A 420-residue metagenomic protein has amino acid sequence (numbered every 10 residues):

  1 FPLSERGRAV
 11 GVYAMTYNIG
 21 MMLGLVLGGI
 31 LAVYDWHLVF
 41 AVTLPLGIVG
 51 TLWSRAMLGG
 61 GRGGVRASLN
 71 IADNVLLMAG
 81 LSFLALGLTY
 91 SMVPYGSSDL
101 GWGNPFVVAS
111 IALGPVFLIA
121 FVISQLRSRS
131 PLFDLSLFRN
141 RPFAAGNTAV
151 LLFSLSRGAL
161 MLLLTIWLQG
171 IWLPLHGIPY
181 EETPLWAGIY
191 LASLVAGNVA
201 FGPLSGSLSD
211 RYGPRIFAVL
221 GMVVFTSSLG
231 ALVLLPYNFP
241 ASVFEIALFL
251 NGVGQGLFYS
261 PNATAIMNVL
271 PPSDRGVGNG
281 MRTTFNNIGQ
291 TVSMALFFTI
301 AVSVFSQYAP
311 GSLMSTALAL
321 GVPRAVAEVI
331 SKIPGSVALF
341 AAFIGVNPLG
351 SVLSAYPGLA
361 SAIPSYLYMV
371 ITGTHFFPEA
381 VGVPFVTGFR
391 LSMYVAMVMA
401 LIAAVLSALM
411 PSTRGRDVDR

Functional and structural regions predicted by a protein language model:
F1-A56, S205-G206, Y212, L220 (+4 more regions): Transmembrane-helix bundle of Major Facilitator Superfamily
E5-V12, L38-A41, L76, A144 (+6 more regions): Signature of the 12-TM Major Facilitator Superfamily
V10-M21, L25, G29, L151 (+2 more regions): Small-residue-rich alpha-helical segments with characteristic i,i+4
A32, W36, M57-G60, M92-V93 (+6 more regions): Short helix-capping/hinge motifs at transmembrane helix termini and TM-loop junctions
Y34-T148, S156: Hydrophobic transmembrane-helix bundles of small-molecule transporters
V93-W102, G170-L185, P310-V326, I371-G382: Short helix-coil transition/hinge motifs at the ends and kinks of transmembrane helices, capturing the brief
P105, F117, S128-V277, S293 (+1 more regions): Transmembrane core module of solute transporters
P142, D210-G213, A218, M222 (+2 more regions): Transmembrane-helix exit segments and adjacent C-terminal regions of multi-pass membrane proteins
